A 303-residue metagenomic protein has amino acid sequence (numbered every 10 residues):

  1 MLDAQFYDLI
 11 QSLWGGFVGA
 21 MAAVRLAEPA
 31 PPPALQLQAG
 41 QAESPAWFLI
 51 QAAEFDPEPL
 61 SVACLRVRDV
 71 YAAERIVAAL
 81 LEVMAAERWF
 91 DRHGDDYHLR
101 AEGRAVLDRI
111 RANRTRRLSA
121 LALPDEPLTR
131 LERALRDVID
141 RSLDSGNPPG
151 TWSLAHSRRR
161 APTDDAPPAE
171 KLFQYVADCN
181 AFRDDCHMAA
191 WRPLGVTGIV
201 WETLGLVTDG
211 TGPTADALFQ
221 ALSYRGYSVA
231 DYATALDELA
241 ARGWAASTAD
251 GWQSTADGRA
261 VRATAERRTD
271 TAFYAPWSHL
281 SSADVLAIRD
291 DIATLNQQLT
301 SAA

Functional and structural regions predicted by a protein language model:
M1-A233, T271: Phosphate/adenylate-binding glycine loop and adjacent helical scaffold
V229-A302: Accessory, usually C-terminal, subdomains that scaffold auxiliary metal cofactors
